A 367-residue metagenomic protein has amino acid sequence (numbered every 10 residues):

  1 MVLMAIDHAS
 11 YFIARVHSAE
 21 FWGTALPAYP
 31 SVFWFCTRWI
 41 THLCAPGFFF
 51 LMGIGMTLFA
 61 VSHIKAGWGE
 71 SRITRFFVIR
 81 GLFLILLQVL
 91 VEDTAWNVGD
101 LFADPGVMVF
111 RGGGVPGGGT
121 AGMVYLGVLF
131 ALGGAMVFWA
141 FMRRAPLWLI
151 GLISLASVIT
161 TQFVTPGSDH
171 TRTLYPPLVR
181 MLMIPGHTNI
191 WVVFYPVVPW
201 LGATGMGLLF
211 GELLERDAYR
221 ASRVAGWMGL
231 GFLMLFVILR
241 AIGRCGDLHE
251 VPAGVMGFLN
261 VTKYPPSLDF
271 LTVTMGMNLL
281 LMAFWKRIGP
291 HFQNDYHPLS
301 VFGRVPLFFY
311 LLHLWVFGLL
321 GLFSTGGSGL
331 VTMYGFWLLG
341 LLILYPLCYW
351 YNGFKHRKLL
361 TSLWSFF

Functional and structural regions predicted by a protein language model:
M1-F367: Alpha-helical transmembrane segments and their immediate juxtamembrane cytosolic regions
